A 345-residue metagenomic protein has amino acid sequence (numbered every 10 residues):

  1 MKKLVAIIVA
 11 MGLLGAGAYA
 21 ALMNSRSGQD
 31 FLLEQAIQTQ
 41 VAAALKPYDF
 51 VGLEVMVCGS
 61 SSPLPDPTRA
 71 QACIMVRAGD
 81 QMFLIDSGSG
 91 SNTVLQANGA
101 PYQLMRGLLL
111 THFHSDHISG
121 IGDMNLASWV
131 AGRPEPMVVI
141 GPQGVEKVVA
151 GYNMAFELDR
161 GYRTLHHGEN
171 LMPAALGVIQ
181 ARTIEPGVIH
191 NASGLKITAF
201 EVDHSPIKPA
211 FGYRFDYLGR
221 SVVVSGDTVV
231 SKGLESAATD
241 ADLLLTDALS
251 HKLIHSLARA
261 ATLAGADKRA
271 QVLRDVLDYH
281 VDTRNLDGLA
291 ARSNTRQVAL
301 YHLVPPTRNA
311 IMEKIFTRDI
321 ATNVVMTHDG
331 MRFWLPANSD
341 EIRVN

Functional and structural regions predicted by a protein language model:
K2-G15, M23, G212, S221 (+1 more regions): Cap/insert and terminal regions of metallo-dependent hydrolase folds
K2-V229, S236, A310-R343: Binuclear metal-dependent hydrolase catalytic cores
